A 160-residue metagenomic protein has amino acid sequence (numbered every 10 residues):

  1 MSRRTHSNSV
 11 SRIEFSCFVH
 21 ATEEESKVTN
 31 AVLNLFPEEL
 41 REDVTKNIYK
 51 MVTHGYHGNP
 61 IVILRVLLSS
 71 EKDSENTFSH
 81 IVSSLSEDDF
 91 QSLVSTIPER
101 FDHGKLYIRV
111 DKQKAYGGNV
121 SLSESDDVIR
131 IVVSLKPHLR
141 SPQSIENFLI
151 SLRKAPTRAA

Functional and structural regions predicted by a protein language model:
M1-T45: Long, hydrophobic N-terminal alpha-helical segment
C17-A21, F36, L68-K72, K112-K114 (+1 more regions): Beta-strand elements of well-folded, non-transmembrane domains
E24-K27, K72-S79, G117, R140-E146: Short, conserved charged micro-motifs
N34, E71, Q91-V94: Long compositionally biased, domain-poor regions of proteins
L35-L40, L85-D89, V128-I129, L152-A159: A common structural junction motif
E42-K72: Short, charge-patterned binding micro-sites
F78-S125: Long, charge-patterned amphipathic alpha-helical coiled-coil/hairpin "stalk" segments used as oligomerization
L106-A160: Glycine-rich, aromatic-bearing surface loops/beta-hairpins
